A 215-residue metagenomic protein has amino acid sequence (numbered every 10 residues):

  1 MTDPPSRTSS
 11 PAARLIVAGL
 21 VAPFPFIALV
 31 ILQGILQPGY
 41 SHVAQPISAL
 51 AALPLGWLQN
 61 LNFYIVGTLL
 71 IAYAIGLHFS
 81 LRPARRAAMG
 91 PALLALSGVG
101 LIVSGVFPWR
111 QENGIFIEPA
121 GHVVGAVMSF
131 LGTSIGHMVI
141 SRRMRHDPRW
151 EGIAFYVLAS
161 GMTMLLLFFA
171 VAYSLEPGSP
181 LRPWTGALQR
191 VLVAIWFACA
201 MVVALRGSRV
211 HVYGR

Functional and structural regions predicted by a protein language model:
M1-P4, Y213-R215: Short, intrinsically disordered terminal tails adjacent to the first/last structured region
S6-H211: Hydrophobic, aromatic-enriched alpha-helical segments typical of multi-pass transmembrane helices
